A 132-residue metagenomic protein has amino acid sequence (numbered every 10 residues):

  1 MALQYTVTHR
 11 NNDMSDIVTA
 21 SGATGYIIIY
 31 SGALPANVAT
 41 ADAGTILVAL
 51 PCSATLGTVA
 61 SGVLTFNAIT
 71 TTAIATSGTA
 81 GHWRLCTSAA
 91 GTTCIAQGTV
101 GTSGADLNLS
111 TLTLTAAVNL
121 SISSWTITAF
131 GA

Functional and structural regions predicted by a protein language model:
M1-W83, T87-A132: Small cysteine-rich, disulfide-bonded extracellular modules of the LU/uPAR three-finger superfamily and closely related
